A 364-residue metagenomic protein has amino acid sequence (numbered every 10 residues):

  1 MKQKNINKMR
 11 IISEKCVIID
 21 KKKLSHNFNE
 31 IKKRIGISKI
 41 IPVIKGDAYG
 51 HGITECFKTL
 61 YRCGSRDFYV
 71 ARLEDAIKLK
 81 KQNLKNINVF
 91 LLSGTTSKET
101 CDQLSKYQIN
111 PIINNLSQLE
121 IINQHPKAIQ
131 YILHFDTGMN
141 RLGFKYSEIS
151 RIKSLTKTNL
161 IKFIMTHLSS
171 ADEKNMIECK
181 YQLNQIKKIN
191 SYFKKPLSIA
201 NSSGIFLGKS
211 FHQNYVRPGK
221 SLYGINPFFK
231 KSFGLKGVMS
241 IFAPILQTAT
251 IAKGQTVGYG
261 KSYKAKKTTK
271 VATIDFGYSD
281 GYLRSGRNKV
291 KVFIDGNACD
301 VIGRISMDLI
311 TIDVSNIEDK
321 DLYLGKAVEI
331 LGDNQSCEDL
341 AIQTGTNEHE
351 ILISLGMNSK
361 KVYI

Functional and structural regions predicted by a protein language model:
K2-D20, S25, D75, T95-T96 (+5 more regions): Active-site anion/phosphate-binding pocket segments in diverse small-molecule metabolic enzymes
I11, K15-I19, K23-H26, G36-K188 (+2 more regions): Active-site-proximal beta-alpha core segment in soluble small-molecule metabolic enzymes
E30: Conserved N-terminal alpha-helix of the aminotransferase class I/II PLP-enzyme fold
